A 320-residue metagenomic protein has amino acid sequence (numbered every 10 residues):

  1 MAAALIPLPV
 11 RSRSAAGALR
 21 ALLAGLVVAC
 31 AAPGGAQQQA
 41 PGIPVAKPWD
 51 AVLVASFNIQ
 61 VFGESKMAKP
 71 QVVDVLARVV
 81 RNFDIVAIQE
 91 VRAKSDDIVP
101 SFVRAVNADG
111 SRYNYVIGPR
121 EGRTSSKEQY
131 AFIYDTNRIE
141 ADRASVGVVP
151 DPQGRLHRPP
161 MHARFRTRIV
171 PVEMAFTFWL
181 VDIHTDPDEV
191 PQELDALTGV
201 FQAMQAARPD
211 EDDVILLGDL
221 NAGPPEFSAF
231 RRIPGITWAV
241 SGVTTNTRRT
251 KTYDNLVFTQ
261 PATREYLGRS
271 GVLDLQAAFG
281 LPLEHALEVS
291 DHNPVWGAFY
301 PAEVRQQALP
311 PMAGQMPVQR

Functional and structural regions predicted by a protein language model:
M1-A15: N-terminal secretory signal peptides that target proteins for export/translocation
A2-I6, R20, N246: N-terminal leader/presequence segments that precede the conserved core
A3, P7, A24-G25, W49: Low-complexity, intrinsically disordered short peptide segments enriched in small/polar/basic residues
A3-L5, A29, S290: Generic N-terminal simple sequence motifs
V10, S14, A31-A32, F299: N-terminal regions of proteins, emphasizing targeting and processing segments when present
S12-S14, A21, L194: Hydrophobic alpha-helical segments, especially transmembrane helices and their immediate juxtamembrane helical caps
A18-A31: Bacterial N-terminal signal peptides
G34-R320: Divalent cation-coordinating acidic motifs and surrounding scaffolds that mediate Ca2+/Mg2+/Mn2+/Zn2+-dependent binding
